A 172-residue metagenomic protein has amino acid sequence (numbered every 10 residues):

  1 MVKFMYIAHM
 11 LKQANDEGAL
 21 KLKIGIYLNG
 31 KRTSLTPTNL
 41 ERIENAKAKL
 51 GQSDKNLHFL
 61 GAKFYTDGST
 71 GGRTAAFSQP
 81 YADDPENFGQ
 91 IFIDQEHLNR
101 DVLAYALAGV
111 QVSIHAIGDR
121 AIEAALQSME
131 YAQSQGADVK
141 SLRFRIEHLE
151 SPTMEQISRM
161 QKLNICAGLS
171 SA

Functional and structural regions predicted by a protein language model:
F4-D119, E123, R159-A172: Metal-coordinating catalytic core of metallo-dependent amide/deamination hydrolases
R42-K49, Y131, A137, R145: Sparse, context-dependent recognition of short Cys/His-centered cofactor- or disulfide-binding micro-motifs
A104, Q127-D138: Conserved helix-loop functional segments at active or binding sites
S134-A172: C-terminal active-site-proximal or functional interface alpha/beta core segments in diverse enzymes
